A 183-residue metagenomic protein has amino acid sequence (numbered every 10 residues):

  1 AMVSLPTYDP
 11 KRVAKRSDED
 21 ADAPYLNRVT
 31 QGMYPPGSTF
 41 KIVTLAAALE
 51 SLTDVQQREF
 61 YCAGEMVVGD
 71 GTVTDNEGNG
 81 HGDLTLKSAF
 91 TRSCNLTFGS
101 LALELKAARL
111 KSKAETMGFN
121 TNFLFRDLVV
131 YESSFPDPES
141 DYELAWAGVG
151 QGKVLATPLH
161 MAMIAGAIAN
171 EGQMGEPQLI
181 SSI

Functional and structural regions predicted by a protein language model:
A1-S38, V43-I183: Beta-lactam-recognizing serine transpeptidase/beta-lactamase-like catalytic domain environment
